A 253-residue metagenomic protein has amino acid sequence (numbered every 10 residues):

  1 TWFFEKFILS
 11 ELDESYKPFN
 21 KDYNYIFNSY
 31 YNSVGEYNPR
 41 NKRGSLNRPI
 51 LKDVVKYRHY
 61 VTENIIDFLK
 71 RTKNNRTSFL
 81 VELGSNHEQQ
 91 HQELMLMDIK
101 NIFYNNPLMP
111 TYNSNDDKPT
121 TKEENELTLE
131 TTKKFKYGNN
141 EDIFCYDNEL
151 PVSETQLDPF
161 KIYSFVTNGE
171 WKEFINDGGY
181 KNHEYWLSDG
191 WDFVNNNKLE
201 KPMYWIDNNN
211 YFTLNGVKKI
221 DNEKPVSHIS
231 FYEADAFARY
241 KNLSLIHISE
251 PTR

Functional and structural regions predicted by a protein language model:
T1-F3, K21-Y25, S45-V54, N75-Q90 (+1 more regions): Alpha-helical scaffold segments that form or flank carboxylate-/histidine-based iron centers
T1-K6, N64, L83-N101, Y240: Alpha-helical scaffold segments in carbohydrate-active enzymes
W2-K6, K122-R239, I246: A short glycine-rich, aromatic-capped structural motif
L9-R58, N105-P119, N209-T213: Short, helix-capping/interhelical loops that line the mouth of catalytic, cofactor-, or ligand-binding pockets
D53-R71: Mature extracytoplasmic enzyme cores
F68-F79, N101-P110: Inter-helical turn/loop segments and adjacent helix faces that build the functional surface of alpha-helical bundle
N101-N125, E130-K136: Structured surface interface patches that mediate subunit assembly and partner/cofactor docking
S244-R253: Residue-level detector of conserved catalytic or cofactor/ligand-binding positions in enzyme active sites
